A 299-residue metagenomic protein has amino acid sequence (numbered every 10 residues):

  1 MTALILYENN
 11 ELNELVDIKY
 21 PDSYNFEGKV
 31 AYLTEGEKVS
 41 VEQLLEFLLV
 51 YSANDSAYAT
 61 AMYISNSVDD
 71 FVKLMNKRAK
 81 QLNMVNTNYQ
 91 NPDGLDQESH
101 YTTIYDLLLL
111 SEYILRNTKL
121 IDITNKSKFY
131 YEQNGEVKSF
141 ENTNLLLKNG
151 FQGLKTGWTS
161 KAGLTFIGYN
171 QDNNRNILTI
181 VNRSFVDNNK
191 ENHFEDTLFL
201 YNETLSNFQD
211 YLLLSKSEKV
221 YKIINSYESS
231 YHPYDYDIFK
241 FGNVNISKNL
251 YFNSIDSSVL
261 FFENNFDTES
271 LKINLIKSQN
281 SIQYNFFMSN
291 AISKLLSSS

Functional and structural regions predicted by a protein language model:
M1-T118: Active-site-adjacent loops and short helices of periplasmic peptidoglycan-processing enzymes
M84-V85, E98-Y101, Y105-S299: Domain-terminus/edge residues, biased toward the C-terminal soluble/receptor-binding domains of extracytoplasmic
